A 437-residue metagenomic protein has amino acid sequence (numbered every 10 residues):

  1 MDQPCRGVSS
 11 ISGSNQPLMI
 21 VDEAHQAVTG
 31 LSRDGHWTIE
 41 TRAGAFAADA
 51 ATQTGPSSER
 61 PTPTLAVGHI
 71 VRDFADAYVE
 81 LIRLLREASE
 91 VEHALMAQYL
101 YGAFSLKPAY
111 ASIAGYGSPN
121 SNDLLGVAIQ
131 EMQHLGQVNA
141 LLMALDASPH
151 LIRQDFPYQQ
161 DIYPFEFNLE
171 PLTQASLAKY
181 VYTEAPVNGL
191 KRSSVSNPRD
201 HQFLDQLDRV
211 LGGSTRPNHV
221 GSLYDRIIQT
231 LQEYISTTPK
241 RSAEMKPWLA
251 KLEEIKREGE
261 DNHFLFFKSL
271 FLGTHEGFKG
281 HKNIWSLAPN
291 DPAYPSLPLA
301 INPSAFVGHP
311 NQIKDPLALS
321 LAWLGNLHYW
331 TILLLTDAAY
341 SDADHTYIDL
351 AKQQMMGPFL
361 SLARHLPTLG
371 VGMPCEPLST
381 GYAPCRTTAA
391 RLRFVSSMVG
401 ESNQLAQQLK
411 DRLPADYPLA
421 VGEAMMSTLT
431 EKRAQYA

Functional and structural regions predicted by a protein language model:
D2-A437: Non-heme di-metal
